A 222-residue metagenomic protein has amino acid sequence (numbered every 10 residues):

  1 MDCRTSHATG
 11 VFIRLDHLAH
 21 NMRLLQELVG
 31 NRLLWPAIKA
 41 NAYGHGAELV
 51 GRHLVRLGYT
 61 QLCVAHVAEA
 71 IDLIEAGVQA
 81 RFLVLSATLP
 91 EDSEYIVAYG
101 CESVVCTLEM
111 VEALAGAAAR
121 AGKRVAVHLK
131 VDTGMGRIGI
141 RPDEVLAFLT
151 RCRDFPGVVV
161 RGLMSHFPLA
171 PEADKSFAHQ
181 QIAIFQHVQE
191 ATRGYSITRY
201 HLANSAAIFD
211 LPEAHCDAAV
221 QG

Functional and structural regions predicted by a protein language model:
M1-E102, L108, R124, V159: A charged N-terminal "starter" segment
H7, A40-L57, G116-A126, T133-G222: Active-site loop/helix belt of alpha/beta enzymes
E69, V111, P168: Positions that flank functional sites
I74-E75, S93-V97, L114-A117, I138-P142: Short, conserved acidic/polar surface loops in the N-terminal third of protein domains
E102-E112, P142-A147: Glycine-rich anion/phosphate-binding loops
E109-A113, V131-G134: Ser/Thr/Gly-rich flexible loops in soluble cytosolic domains mediating phosphotransfer, phosphorylation
